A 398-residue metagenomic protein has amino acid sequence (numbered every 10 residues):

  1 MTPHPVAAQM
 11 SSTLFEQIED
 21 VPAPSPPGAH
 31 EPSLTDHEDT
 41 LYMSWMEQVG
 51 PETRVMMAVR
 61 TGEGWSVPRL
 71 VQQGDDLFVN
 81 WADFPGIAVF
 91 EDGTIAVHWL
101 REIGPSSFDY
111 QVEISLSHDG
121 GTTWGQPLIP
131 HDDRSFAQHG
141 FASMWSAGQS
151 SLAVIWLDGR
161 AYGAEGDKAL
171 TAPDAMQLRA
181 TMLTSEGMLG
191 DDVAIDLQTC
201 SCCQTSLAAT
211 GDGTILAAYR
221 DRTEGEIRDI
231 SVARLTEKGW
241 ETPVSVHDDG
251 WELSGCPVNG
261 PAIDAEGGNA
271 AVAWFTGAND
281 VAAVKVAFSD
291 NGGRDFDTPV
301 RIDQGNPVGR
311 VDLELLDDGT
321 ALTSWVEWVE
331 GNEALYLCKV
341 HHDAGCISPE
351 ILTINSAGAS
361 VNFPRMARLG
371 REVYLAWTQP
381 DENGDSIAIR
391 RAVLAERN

Functional and structural regions predicted by a protein language model:
V6-N398: Extracellular, repeat-based ectodomains that mediate carbohydrate processing or recognition
